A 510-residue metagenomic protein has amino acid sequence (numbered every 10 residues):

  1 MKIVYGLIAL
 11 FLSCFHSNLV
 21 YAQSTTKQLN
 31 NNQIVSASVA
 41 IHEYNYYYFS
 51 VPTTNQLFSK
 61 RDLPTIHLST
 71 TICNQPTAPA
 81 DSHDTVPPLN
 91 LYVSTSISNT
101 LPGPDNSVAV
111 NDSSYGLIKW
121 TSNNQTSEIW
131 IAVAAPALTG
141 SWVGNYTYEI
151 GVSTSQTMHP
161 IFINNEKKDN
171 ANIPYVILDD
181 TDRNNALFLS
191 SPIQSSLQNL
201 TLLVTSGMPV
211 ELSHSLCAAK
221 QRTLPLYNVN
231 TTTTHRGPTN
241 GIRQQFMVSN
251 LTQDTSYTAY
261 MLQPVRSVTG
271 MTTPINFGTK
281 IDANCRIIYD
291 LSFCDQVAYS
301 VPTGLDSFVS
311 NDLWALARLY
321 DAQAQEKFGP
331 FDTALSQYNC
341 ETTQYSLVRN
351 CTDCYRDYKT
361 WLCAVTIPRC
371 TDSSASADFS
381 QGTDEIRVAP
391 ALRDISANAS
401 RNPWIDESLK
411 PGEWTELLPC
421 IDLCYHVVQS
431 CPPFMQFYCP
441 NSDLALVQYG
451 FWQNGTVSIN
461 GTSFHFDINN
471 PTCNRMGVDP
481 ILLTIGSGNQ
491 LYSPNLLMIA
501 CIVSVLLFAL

Functional and structural regions predicted by a protein language model:
M1-A22, S487-L510: Fungal secretory targeting signals
Q23-S122, T126-W130, N145-G151, M158-N164 (+3 more regions): Non-catalytic, beta-strand-enriched accessory regions in extracellular/secretory proteins and membrane protein
K119-Q325: Extended, non-transmembrane interaction/recognition domains
H214, D282, L291, Q337 (+8 more regions): Disulfide-stabilized extracellular ectodomain repeats and their linkers
C285-D353, D357-W361, V365-A399: Long, well-ordered alpha/beta core segments of mature domains
S374-P432: Short secondary-structure subsegments characteristic of cysteine-rich extracellular domains
E385-S396, E413, L446-F464: Eukaryote-specific, cytoplasm-facing alpha-helical/coiled-coil scaffolding segments in long proteins
N460-I499: C-terminal GPI-anchoring signal of eukaryotic secretory precursors
